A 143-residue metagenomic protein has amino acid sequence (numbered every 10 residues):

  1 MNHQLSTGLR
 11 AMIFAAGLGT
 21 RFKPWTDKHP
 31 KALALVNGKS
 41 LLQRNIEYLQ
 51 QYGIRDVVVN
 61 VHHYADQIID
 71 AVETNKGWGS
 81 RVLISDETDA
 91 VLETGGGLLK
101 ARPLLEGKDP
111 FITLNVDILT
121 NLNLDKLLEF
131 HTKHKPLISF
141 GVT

Functional and structural regions predicted by a protein language model:
M1-I13, R21, K39-N115, L124-K126: Conserved N-terminal catalytic core of the sugar/cofactor nucleotidyltransferase
M12-A16, A34-L35: A conserved hydrophobic helix/loop-capping motif in glycosyltransferases and polysaccharide synthases
G19-R21, H134: Glycine-rich "HGGG/HGxG" loop immediately N-terminal to the catalytic nucleophile of the alpha/beta-hydrolase
P24-W25: Short acidic/histidine- and often glycine-rich active-site loop of Leloir-type glycosyltransferases that engages
K28-Q43: Short catalytic helix/loop segments, enriched in acidic residues and glycine and frequently bearing histidine
A34, E93, L119: Glycosyltransferase donor-binding loop in the core domain
V36, S85, G141: Hydrophobic residues at beta-strand termini and immediately following loops that shape nucleotide-binding pockets
L122-T143: Conserved donor-nucleotide/metal-binding helix-loop-beta segment in metal-dependent transferases, i.e., the alpha-helix
